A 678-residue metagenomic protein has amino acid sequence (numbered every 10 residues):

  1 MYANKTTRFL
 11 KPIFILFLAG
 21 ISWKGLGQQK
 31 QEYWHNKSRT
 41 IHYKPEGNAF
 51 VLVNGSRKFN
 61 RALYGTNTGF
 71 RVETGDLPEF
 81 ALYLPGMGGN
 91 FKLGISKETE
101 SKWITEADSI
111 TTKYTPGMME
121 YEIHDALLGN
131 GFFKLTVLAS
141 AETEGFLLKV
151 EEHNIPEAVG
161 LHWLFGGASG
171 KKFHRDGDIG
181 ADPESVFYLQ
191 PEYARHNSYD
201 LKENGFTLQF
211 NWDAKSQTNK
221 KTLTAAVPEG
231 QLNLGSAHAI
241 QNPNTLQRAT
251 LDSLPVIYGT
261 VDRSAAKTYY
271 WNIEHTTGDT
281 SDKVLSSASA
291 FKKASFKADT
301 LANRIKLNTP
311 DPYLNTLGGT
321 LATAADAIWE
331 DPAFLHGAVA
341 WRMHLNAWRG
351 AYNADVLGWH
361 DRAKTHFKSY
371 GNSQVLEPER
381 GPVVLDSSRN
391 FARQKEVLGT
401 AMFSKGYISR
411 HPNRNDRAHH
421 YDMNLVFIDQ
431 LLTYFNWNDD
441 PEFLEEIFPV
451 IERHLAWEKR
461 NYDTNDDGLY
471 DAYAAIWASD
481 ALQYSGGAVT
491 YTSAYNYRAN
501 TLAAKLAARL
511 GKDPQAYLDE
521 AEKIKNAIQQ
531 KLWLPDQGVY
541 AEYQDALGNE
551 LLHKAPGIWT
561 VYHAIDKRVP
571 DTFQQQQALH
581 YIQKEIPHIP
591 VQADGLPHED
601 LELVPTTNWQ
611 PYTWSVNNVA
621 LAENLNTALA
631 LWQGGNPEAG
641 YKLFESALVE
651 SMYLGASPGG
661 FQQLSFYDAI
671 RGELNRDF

Functional and structural regions predicted by a protein language model:
M1-Q29, V150: Bacterial Sec-dependent N-terminal signal peptides
K24-T316, L345-N346, V356-R362, N636 (+1 more regions): Terminal accessory carbohydrate-recognition/targeting modules of carbohydrate-active enzymes
G89-L93, G117-M119, H366, M423-Q430 (+3 more regions): Amphipathic, well-ordered alpha-helical segments in soluble domains
G180, T245-D252, Y258, F296-E445 (+6 more regions): Substrate-binding groove/exosite segments of carbohydrate-active enzymes
N315, R380-V384, D463-A478, S485-Y491 (+3 more regions): Catalytic cores of carbohydrate-active enzymes
L431, H454-E458: Active-site cavity-forming subdomains of large catalytic enzyme subunits
